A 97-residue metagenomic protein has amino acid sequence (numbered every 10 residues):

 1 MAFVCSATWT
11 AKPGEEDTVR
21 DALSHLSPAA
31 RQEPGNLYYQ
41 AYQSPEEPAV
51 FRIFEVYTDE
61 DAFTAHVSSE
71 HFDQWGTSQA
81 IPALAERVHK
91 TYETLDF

Functional and structural regions predicted by a protein language model:
M1-A2, F97: Absolute protein N-terminus
F3-T10, Q40-V67: Short, well-ordered beta-strand segments in beta-rich or mixed alpha/beta enzyme and ligand-binding folds
T8, P13, D17, N36 (+1 more regions): Local alpha-helix boundary/kink/capping signal
E15-L37, Q74-A80: Short amphipathic alpha-helical segments
D17, D61-A65, D73: Alpha-helical elements of the RecA-like P-loop NTPase motor core of helicases
A22, Y42, H66-S69, S78: Residue-level signal for well-ordered alpha-helical positions
A41-A49, G76-F97: Glycine-rich beta-strand-turn "strand-cap" elements at beta-sheet edges
R52-F54, V67-F72, G76-T77, A83: Long, charge-enriched, surface-exposed interaction segments in small proteins/subunits
